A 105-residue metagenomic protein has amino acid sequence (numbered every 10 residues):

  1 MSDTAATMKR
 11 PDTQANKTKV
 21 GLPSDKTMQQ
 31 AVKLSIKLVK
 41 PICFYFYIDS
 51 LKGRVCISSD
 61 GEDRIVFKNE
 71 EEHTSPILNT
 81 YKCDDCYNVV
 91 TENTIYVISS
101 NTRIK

Functional and structural regions predicted by a protein language model:
M1-C86, E92-T94, S99-K105: N-terminal non-globular leader segments, chiefly Sec-dependent signal peptides
